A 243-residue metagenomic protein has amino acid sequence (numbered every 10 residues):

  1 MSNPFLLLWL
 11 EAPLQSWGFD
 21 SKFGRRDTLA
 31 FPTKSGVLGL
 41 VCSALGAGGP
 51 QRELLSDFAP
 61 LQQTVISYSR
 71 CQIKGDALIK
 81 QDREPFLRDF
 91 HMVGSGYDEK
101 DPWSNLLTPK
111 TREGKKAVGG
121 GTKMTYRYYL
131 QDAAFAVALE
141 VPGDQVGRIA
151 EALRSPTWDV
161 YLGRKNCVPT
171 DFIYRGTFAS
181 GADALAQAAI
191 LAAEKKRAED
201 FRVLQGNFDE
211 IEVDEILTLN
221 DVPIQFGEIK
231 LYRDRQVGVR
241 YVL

Functional and structural regions predicted by a protein language model:
M1, K34, F58, L130-D132: Short, surface-exposed loop/turn motifs at beta-strand boundaries within globular domains
M1-F23: N-terminal, Lys/Arg- and Ser/Thr-rich interaction peptides
F5, P60-Q62, D132-A136: Extracellular structured ligand-interaction cores
L8-W9, C42-G46, G114-G119: A short linear-motif detector with a strong N-terminal bias
A12-L14, K34-G39, L106-E113: N-terminal start-of-chain detector that recognizes signal peptides and the immediate post-cleavage beginning
D20-D101: Glycine/small-residue-rich interface belts in oligomeric ring/scaffold proteins and their assembly partners
Y68-L243: Internal, well-folded beta-alpha domain core
